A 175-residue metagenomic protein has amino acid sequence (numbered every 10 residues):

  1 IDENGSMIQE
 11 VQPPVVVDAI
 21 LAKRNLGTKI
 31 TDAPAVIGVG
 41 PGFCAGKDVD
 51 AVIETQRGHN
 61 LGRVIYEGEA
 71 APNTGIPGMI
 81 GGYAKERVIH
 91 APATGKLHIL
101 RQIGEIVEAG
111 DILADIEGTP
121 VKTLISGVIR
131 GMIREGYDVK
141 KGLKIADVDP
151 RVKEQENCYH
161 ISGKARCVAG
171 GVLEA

Functional and structural regions predicted by a protein language model:
I1-A175: Well-ordered secondary-structure scaffolds
